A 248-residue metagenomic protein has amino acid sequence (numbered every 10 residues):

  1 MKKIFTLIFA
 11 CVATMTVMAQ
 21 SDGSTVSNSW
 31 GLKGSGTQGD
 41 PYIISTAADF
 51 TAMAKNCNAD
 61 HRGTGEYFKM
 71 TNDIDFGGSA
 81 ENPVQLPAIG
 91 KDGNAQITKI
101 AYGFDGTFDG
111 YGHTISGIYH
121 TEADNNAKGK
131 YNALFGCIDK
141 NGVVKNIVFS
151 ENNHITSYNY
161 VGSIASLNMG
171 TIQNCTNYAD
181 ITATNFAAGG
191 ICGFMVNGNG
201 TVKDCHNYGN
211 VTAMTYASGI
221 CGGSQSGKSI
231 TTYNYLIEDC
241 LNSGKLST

Functional and structural regions predicted by a protein language model:
M1-Q20, L167: Bacterial Sec-dependent N-terminal signal peptides
Q20-T248: Surface-exposed repetitive/solenoidal architectures
